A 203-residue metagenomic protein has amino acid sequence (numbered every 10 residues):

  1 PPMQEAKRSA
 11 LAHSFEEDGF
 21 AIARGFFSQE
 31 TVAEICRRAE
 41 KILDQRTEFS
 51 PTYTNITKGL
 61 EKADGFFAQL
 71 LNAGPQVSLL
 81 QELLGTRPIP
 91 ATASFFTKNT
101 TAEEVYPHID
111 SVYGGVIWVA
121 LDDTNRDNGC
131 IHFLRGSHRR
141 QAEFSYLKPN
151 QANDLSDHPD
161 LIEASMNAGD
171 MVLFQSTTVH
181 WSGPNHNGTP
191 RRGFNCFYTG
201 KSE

Functional and structural regions predicted by a protein language model:
P1, L43, M171, T178-V179 (+1 more regions): Non-heme Fe(II)/2-oxoglutarate
P1-D18, A23-P107: Non-heme Fe(II)-dependent double-stranded beta-helix
Q29, Y113, H180: Glycine-rich nucleotide phosphate-binding loop and flanking beta-alpha elements of Rossmann-like dinucleotide-binding
A63, A91-T92, Y113, D127-G129 (+1 more regions): Residues that flank catalytic or metal-binding motifs in active/ligand-binding sites
T86, H108-D110, L121-C130, H138: Active-site region of the double-stranded beta-helix
Y106-G114, P159-D160, M166, T189-P190: A short beta-loop-beta micro-motif enriched in histidine and acidic residues
D110-R126, S165, L173, F197-K201: Short, conserved beta-strand element in jelly-roll/cupin
R126-G183, E203: Double-stranded beta-helix
